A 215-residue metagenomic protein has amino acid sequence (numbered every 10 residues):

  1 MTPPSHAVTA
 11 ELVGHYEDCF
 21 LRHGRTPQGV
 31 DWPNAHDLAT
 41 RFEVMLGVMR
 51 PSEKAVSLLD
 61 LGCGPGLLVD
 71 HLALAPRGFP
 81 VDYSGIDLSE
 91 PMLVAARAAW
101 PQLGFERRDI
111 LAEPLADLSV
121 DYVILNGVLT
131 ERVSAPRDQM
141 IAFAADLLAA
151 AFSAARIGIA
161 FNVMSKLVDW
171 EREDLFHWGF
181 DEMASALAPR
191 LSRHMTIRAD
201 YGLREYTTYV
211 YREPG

Functional and structural regions predicted by a protein language model:
M1-P27: N-terminal, positively charged/glycine-rich alpha-helical extensions of SAM-dependent methyltransferases
H36-A55, H71: Conserved alpha-helix/loop element of class I SAM-dependent methyltransferases that forms part of the SAM/SAH-binding
L59, G66-A112: Class I SAM-dependent methyltransferase SAM/SAH-binding core
L115-Y122: A short acidic, Gly/Pro-enriched loop at the edge of an enzyme's catalytic core that lines a small-molecule cofactor
Y122-I141: A short SAM/SAH-binding and catalytic strip from SAM-dependent methyltransferases
F143-A150, A154: Short, conserved SAM-binding segment of the class I
A155-V163: Conserved beta-strand signature within the Rossmann-like core of class I S-adenosyl-L-methionine
E171-G215: Class I S-adenosyl-L-methionine
